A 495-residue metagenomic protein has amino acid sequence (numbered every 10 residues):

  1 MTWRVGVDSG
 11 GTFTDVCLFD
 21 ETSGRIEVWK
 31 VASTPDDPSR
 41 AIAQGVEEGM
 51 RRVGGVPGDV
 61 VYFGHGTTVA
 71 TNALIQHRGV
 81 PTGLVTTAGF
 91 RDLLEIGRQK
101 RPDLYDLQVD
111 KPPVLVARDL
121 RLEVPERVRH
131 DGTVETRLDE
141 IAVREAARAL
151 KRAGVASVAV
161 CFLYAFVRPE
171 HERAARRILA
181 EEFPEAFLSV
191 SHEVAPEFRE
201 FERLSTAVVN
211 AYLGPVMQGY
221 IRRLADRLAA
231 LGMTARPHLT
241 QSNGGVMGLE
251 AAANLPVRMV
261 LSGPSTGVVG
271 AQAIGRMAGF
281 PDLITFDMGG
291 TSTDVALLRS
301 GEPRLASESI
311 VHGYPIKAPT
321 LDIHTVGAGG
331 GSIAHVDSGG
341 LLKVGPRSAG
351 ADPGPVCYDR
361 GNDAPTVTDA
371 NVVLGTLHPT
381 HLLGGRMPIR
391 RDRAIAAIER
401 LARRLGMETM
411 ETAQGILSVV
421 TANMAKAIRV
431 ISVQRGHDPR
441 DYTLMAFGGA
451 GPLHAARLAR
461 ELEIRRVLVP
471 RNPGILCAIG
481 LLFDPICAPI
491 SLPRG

Functional and structural regions predicted by a protein language model:
M1-G495: N-terminally biased helix-coil "hinge/interface" segments that flank
